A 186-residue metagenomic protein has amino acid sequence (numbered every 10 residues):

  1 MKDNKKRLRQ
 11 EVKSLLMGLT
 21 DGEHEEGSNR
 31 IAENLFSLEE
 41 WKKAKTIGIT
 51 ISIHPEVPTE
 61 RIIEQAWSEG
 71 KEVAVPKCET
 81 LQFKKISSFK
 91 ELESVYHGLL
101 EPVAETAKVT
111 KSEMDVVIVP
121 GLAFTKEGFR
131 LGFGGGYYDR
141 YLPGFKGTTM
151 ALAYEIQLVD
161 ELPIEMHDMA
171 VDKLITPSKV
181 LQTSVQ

Functional and structural regions predicted by a protein language model:
M1-V109: N-terminal active-site beta-alpha-beta segment that forms phosphate/nucleotide-binding and substrate-recognition loops
Q82-Q186: Conserved phosphate- and dinucleotide-binding cores of soluble alpha/beta proteins, encompassing both enzyme active
